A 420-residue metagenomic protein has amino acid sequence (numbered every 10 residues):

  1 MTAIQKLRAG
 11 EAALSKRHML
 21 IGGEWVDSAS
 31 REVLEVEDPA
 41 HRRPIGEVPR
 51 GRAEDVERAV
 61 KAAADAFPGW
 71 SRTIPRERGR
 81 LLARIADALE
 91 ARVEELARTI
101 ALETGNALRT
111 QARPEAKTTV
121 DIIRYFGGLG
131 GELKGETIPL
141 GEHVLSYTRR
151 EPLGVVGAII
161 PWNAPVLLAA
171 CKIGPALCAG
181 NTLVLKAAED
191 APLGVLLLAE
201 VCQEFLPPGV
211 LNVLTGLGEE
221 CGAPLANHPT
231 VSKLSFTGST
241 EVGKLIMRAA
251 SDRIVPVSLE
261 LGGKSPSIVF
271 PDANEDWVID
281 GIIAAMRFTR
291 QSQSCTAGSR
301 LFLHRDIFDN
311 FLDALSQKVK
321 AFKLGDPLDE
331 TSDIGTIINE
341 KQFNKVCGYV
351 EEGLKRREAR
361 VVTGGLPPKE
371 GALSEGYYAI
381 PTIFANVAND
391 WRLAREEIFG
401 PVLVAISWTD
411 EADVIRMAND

Functional and structural regions predicted by a protein language model:
M1-E47, R80, R84, K134-I159 (+2 more regions): Terminal low-complexity tails and localization/encapsulation signals of metabolic enzymes
E35, P49, S71-R72, P271 (+2 more regions): A structural signal for short, well-ordered beta-strand elements
P39, A53-V56, P75, V93 (+3 more regions): Residues at or immediately preceding the N-termini of alpha-helices
R42, R78, I100, I123 (+9 more regions): Residue-level signal for inorganic ion chemistry
R43-L133: Glycine-rich loop-to-alpha-helix module at the N-terminal edge of alpha/beta enzyme cores
F67, S71, A86-V93, A97 (+15 more regions): Structural signal for hydrophobic packing residues in well-ordered secondary-structure cores of soluble enzyme domains
K134-W277, W408: Rossmann-like NAD(P) dinucleotide-binding subdomain of oxidoreductase/dehydrogenase enzymes
E241-A388, D410-N419: ALDH superfamily catalytic-core signature
